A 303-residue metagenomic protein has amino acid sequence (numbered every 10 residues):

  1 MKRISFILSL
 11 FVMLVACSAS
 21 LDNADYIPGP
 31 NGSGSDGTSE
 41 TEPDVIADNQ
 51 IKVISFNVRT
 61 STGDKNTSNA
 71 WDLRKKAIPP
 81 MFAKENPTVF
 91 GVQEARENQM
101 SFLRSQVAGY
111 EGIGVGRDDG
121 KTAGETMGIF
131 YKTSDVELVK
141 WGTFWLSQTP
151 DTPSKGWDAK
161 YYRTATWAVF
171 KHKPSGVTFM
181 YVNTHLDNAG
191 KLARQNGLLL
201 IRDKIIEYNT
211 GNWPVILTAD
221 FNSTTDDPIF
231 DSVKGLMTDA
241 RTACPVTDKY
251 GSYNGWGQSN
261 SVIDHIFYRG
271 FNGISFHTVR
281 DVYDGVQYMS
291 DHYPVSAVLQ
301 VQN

Functional and structural regions predicted by a protein language model:
M1-V15: Sec-dependent bacterial lipoprotein signal peptides
S18-Q106, D119-E125, L199, Q302-N303: N-terminal, active-site-proximal structural segment of metallo-dependent hydrolase catalytic domains
G29, G37, L192, N196 (+2 more regions): Metal-dependent phosphoester-hydrolase catalytic domains
V45, V89, Q93-T178, T278-V279: Structured beta-strand-rich core segments of catalytic domains in phosphoester-bond hydrolases
V45-N49, A83-K84, S105-Q106, G120-A123 (+6 more regions): Extracellular/periplasmic catalytic domains that process cell-envelope and extracellular macromolecules
I51-V58, I78-L103, F130, A168 (+5 more regions): Active-site beta-strand/loop signature of hydrolases that rely on acidic residues for catalysis
V58-T62, A95-Q99, R117-K121, D135-V136 (+6 more regions): Solvent-exposed loop/turn segments at secondary-structure junctions within structured extracellular/periplasmic domains
K65-N69, K155-G156, L192-Q195: Short, solvent-exposed loop/turn segments at secondary-structure boundaries
